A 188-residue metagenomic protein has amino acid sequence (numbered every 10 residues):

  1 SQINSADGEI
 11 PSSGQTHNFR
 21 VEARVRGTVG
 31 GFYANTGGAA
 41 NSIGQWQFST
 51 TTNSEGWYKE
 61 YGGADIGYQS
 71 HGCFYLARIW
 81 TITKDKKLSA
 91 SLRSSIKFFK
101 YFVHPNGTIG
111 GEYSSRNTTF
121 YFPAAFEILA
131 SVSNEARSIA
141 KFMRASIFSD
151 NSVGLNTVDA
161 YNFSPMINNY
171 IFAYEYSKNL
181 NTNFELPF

Functional and structural regions predicted by a protein language model:
S1-S89, S114-A124: Aromatic-lined, polymer-binding surfaces characteristic of secreted/periplasmic polysaccharide-degrading enzymes
T81, K86-F188: Extended polysaccharide-engagement surfaces of secreted carbohydrate-active enzymes
